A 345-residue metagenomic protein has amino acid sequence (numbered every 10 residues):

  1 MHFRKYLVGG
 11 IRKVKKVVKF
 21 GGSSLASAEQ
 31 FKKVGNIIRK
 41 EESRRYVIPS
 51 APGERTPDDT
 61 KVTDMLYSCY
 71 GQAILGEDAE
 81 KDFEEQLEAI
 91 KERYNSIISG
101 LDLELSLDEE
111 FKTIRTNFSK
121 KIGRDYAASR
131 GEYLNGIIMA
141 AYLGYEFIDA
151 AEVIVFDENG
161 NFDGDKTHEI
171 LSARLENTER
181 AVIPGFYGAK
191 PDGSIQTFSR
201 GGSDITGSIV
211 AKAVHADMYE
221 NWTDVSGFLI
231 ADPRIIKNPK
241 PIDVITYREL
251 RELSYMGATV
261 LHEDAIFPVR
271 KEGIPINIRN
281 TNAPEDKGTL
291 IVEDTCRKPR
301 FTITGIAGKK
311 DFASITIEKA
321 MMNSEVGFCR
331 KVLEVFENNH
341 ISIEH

Functional and structural regions predicted by a protein language model:
K5-I266: Nucleotide/pyrophosphate-binding catalytic subdomain
P52-G53, V225-G227, I276, N280-E285 (+2 more regions): Glycine-rich beta-alpha junction loops
E104-L107, L261-D264, P275-P284, I317 (+2 more regions): Flexible, glycine/charged-enriched surface loops at secondary-structure junctions
I148, P184-G185, W222, R279-T281 (+2 more regions): Generic beta-strand/beta-sheet core signal
E272: Active-site scaffold of zinc-dependent metalloenzymes
K287-H345: A conserved regulatory-domain signal marking ACT and ACT-like small-molecule sensing domains and adjacent regulatory
